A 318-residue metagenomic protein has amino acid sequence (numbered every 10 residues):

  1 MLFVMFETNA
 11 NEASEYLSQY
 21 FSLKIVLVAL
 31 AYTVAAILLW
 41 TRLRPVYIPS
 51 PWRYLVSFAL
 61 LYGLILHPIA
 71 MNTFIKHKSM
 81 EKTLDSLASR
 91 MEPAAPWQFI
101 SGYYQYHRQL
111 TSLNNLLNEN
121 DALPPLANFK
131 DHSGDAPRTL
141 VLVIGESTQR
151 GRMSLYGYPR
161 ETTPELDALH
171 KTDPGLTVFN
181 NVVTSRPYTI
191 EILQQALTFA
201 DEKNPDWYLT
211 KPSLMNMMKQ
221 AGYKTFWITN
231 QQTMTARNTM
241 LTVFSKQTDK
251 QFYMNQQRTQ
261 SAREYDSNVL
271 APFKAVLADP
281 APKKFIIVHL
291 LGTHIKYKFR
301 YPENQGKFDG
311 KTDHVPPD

Functional and structural regions predicted by a protein language model:
M1-M91: Transmembrane and membrane-interface helices of multi-pass, inner-membrane envelope-modifying transferases
P68-L142, S147-H314: Active-site-proximal alpha/beta segments of enzymes that process anionic O-linked groups
D318: Polar-ligand-bearing catalytic/cofactor-coordination segments of membrane-embedded or membrane-tethered inner-membrane
